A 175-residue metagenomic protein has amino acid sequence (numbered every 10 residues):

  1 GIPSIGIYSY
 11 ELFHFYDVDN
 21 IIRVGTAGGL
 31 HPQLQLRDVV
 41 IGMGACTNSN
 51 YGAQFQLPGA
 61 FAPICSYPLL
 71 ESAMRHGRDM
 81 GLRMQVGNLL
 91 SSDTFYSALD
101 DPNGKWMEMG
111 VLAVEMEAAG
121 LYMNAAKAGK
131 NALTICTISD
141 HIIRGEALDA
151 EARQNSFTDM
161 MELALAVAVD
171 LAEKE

Functional and structural regions predicted by a protein language model:
G1-E71: Metabolite-binding pocket within alpha/beta catalytic cores that recognizes anionic/polar moieties
I5-I7, M116-L121: Short glycine/serine/threonine-rich phosphate/pyrophosphate-binding segments that cradle anionic phosphate groups
D19-R23, A113, A132: Short glycine-aspartate micro-motif
G59-M109: Active-site rim beta-loop-alpha module in soluble metabolic enzymes
S72-M80, N124, L163-K174: Generic non-transmembrane alpha-helical segments
A119-R153: Zn-dependent metallopeptidase/amidohydrolase metal-coordination segment
I142-E175: His/Asp/Glu-rich mid-to-C-terminal helical/loop segments that flank catalytic regions of hydrolases
